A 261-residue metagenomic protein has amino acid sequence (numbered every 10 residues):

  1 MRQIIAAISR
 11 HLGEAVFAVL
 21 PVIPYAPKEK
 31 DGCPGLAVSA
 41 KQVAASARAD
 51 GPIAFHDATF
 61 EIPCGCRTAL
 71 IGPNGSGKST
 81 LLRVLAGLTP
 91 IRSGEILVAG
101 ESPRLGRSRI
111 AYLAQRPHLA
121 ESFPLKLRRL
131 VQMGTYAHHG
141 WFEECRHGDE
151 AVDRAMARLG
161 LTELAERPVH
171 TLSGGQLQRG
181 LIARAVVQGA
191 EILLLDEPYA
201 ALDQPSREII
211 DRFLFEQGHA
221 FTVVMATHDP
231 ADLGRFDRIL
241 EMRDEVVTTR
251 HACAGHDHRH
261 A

Functional and structural regions predicted by a protein language model:
I71-P73: The feature captures the beta-strand-to-loop junction immediately N-terminal to the Walker
A86: Helix-to-loop junction immediately C-terminal to a conserved catalytic motif
G94-S108: Conserved ABC transporter NBD signature motif
R146-L164: Conserved ABC ATPase "signature" region
P168-L172, Q176: Conserved ABC ATPase signature
L193-E197: Catalytic Walker B motif of ABC-type/P-loop ATPase nucleotide-binding domains
R207-H219: Helical segment within the ABC ATPase nucleotide-binding domain
